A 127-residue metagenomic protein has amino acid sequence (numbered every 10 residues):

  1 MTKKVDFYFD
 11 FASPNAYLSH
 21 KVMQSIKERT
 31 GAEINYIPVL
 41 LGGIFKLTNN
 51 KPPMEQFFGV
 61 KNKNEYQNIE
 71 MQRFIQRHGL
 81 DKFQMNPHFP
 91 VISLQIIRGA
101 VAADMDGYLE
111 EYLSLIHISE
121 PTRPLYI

Functional and structural regions predicted by a protein language model:
T2-S19: Local sequence-structure signature of Cys/Sec-based thiol-disulfide redox active-site neighborhoods
F11, P90-L94, R123: Aromatic- and histidine-enriched alpha-helix N-cap/loop-to-helix transition segments that scaffold the rims
P14-N15, M23, L80, R123: A generic structural signal for solvent-exposed, polar alpha-helical segments
Y17, K46, I127: Short glycine-/acidic-enriched loop or helix-start segments at secondary-structure transitions that form or flank
K21-I116: Structural alpha/beta surface segment adjacent to cysteine/selenocysteine redox centers across thiol/disulfide enzymes
H117-I127: Single conserved hydrophobic/aromatic residue that forms the stacking wall/gate of nucleotide- or nucleobase-binding
